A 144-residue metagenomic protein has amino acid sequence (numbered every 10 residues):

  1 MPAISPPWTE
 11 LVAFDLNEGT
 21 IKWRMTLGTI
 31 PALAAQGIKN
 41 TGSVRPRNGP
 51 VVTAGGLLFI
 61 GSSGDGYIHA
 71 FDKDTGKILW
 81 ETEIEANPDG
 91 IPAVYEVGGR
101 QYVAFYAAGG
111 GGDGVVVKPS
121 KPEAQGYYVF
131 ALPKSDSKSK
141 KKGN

Functional and structural regions predicted by a protein language model:
P2-W8, T26-V52, E83-A93: Extracytoplasmic beta-rich repeat domains
W8, G55, G64-D65, A124: Surface-exposed loop/turn positions within WD40 beta-propeller blades
L16-N17, D72-T75, P133: Short loop/turn segments that connect beta-strands within beta-propeller blades
K22, L58-I60, Y102-A104: Conserved beta-propeller blade signature
K22-W23, K77-W80, K138: A structural motif specific to WD40 beta-propellers
G55, S63, Y106-G110: Short loop/turn segments immediately following the C-termini of beta-strands
P92-N144: Blade-level signature of beta-propeller repeat domains, shared across WD40, Kelch, NHL, RCC1 and BNR/Asp-box propellers
